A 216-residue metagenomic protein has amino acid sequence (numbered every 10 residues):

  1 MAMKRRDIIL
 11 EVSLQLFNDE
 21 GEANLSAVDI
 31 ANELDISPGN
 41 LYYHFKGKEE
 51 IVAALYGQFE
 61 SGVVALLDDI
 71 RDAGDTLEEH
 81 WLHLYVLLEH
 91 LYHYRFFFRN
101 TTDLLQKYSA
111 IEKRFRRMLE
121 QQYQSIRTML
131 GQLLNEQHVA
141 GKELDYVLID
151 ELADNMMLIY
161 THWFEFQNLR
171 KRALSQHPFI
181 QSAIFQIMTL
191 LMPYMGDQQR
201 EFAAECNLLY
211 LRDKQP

Functional and structural regions predicted by a protein language model:
R5, I9-V12, L152: N-terminal positioning helix adjacent to the helix-turn-helix/winged-helix DNA-binding module
I8, L16, E20-E50, A54: Helix-turn-helix
G57-V63: Short, basic, alpha-helical segments at the C-terminal edge of helix-turn-helix-like DNA-binding modules
D68-F96, R117: Hydrophobic alpha-helical connector segments
Y92-K113, M129-L134: Amphipathic alpha-helical segments used for helix-helix packing
R99-T101, R114, K142-E143, L169 (+1 more regions): Short, hydrophobic secondary-structure boundary micro-motifs
I111-H138, V147-E165, S182-P193: Amphipathic alpha-helical packing segments from all-alpha helical-bundle domains
E165-P216: C-terminal peripheral helix-coil segments that are non-catalytic and often amphipathic
